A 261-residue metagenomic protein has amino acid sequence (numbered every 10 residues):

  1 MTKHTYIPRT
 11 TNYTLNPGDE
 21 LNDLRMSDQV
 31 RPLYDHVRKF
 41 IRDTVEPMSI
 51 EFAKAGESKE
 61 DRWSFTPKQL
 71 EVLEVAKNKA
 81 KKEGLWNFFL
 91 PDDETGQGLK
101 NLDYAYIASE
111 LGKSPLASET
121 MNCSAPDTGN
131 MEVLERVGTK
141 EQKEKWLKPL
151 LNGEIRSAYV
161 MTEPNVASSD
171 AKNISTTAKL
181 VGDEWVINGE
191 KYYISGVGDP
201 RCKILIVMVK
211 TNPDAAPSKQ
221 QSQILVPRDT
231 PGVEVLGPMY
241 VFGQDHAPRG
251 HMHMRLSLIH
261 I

Functional and structural regions predicted by a protein language model:
M1-A125, R136, E141-K145, P149: Amphipathic, small/basic residue-rich leader segments at the start of a protein or domain
M131-V137, Y159-V160, D214: Flexible, glycine-rich active-site loops centered on histidine and acidic residues that chelate a metal or position
G153-T162: A short, Trp-centered hydrophobic/proline-enriched beta-strand micro-motif
V166-D170, W185: Hydrophobic, small-residue-rich alpha-helical packing segments that form membrane-like cores
N173, D229-L256: Flexible, small-/acidic-enriched active-site or ligand-binding loops
T176-K179: A structural signal for short hydrophobic beta-strand segments in well-ordered beta-sheet cores
E184, N188-V235: A short core secondary-structure module
I259-I261: Conserved small/polar residues in nucleotide/adenosyl-binding loops
